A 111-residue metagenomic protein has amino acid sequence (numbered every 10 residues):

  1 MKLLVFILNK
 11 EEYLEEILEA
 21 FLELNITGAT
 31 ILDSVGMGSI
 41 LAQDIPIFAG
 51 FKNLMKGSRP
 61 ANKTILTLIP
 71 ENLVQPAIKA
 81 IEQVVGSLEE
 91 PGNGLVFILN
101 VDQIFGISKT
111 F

Functional and structural regions predicted by a protein language model:
M1-F111: Positively charged, small/polar-rich N-terminal and surface patches that mediate targeting and assembly and bind
